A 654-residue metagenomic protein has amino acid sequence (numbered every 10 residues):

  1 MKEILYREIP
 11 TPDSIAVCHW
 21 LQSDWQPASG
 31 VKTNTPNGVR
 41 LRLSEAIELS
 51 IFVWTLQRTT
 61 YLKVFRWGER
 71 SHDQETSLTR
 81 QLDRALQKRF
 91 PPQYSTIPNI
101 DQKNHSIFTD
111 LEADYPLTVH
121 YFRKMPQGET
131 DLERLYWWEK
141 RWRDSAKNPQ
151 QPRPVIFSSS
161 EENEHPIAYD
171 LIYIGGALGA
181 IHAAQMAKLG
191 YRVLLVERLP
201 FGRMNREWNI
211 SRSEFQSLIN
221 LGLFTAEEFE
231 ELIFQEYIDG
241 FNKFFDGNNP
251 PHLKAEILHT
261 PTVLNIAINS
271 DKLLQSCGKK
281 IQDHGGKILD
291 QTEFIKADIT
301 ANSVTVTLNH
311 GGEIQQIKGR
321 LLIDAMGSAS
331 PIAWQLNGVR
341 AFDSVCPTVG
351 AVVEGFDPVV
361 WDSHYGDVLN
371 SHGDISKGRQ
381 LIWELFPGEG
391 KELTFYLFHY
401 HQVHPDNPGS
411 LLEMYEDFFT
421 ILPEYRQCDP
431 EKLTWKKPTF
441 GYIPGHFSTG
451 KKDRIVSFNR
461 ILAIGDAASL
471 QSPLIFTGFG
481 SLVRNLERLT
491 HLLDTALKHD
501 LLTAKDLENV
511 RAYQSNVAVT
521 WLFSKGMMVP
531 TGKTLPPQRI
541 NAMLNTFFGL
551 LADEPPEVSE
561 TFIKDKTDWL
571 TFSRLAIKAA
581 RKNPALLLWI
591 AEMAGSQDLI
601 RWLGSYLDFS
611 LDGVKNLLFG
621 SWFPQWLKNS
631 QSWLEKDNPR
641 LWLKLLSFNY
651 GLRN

Functional and structural regions predicted by a protein language model:
M1-D170, N638-N654: Extreme N-terminal leader/targeting segments of oxidoreductases
K2-E8, S14, P27, V31-N34 (+4 more regions): FAD/FMN-dependent oxidoreductases across multiple families
I4-S14, W20, R84, D283-P423 (+1 more regions): Predominantly flavin-linked oxidoreductase catalytic cores and closely associated redox partners
T59-W67, N248-D271, F398-Q402: Helix-loop-beta segment of a Rossmann-like dinucleotide-binding subdomain
K140-D144, H491-N654: C-terminal helical "tail/cap" subdomain of flavin- and related membrane-associated enzymes
A168, I172-W208: Glycine-rich FAD pyrophosphate-binding loop
F201-G247: N-terminal FAD cofactor-binding segment of flavoenzymes
I257-K280, P331, D374, H404-G409: Short beta-strand to alpha-helix junction loop
